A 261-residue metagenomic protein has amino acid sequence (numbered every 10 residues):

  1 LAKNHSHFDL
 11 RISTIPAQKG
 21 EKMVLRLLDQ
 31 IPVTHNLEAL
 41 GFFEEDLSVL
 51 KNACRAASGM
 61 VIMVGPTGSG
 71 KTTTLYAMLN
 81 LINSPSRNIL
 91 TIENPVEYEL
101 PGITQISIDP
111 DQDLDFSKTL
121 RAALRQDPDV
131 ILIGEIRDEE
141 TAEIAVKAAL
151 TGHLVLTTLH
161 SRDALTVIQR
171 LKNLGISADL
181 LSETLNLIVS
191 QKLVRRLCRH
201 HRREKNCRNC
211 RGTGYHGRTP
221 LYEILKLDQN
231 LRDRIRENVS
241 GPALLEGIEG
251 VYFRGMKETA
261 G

Functional and structural regions predicted by a protein language model:
L1-G261: Short, flexible helix-loop junctions that flank or precede catalytic/ligand sites
